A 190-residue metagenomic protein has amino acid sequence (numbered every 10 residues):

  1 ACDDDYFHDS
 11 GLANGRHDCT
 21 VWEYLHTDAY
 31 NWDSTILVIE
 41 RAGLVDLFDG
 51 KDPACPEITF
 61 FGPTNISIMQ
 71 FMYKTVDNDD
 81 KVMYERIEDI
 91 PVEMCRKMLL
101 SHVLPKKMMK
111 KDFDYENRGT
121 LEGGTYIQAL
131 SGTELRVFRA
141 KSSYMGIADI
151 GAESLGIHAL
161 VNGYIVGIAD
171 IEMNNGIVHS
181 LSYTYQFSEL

Functional and structural regions predicted by a protein language model:
A1-L25, L190: Bacterial Sec-dependent N-terminal signal peptides
D3-G11, S34, V76-D77, E93 (+2 more regions): Intrinsically disordered, low-complexity linkers and terminal regions that flank or interleave Cys/His-based
T20-E57, G62: Post-signal-peptide N-terminal segment of Sec-exported extracytoplasmic proteins
Y24, D28, V38-V45, F71-T75 (+2 more regions): Structured segments of extracytoplasmic/periplasmic soluble domains in secreted or envelope-associated proteins
T35, F61-I68, D170-E189: FKBP-type peptidyl-prolyl cis-trans isomerase
F48-K51, N78-R86: Short, surface-exposed loop/turn segments at secondary-structure junctions
I66-K81: Short active-site loop/helix that positions an aromatic residue
K81-V166: Aromatic/histidine-rich interaction motifs
